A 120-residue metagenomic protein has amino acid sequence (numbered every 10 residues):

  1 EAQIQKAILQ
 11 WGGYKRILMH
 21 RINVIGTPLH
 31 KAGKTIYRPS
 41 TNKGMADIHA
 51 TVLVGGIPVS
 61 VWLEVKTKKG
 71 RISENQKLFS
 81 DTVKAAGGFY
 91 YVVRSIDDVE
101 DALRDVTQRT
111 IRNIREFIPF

Functional and structural regions predicted by a protein language model:
E1-F120: Catalytic phosphate/metal-binding cores of nucleic-acid and nucleotide-processing enzymes, i.e., regions that mediate
